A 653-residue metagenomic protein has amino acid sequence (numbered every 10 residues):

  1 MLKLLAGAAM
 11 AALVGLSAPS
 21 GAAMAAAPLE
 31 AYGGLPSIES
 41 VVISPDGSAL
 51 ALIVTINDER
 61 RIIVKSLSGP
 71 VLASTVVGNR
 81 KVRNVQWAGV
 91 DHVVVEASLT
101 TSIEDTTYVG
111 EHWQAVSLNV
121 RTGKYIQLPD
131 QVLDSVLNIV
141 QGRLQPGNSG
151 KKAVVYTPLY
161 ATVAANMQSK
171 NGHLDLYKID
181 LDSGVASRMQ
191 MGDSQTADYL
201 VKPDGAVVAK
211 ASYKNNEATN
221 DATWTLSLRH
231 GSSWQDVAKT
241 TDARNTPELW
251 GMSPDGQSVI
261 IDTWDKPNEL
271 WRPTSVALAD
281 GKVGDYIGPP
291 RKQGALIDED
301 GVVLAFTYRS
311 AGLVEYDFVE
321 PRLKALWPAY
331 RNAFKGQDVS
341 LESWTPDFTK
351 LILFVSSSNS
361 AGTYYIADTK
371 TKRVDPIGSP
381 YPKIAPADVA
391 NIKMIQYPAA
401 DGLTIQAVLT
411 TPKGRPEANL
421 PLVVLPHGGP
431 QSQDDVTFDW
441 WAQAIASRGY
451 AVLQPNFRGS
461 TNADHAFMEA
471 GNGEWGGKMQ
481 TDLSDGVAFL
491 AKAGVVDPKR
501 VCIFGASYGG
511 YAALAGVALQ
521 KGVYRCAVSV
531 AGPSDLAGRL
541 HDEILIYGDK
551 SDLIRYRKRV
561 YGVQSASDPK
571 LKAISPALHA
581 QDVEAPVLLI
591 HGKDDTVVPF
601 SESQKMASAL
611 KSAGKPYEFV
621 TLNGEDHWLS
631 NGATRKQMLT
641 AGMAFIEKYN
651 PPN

Functional and structural regions predicted by a protein language model:
M1-L4: Positively charged n-region of N-terminal signal peptides that target proteins for export
G7-A18, A22-L351, S356-S360: Beta-propeller folds
V185, A451, P616-E618: Conserved beta-strand segments of alpha/beta enzyme cores
M189, A209, L304, D375 (+6 more regions): Hydrophobic/aromatic beta-strand patches that form the interior of the parallel beta-sheet core in alpha/beta enzyme
T196, R244-T246, P267-W271, Q293-A295 (+13 more regions): Flexible loop/turn segments at secondary-structure boundaries
D198-L200, E315-R415, W440-Q443, S447-R448 (+1 more regions): Non-catalytic accessory segments flanking enzyme active sites
K383-K499, A506-S507, H541: Cap/lid segment of the alpha/beta-hydrolase catalytic domain
F457-N653: Active-site-proximal cap/loop segments of hydrolase catalytic domains
